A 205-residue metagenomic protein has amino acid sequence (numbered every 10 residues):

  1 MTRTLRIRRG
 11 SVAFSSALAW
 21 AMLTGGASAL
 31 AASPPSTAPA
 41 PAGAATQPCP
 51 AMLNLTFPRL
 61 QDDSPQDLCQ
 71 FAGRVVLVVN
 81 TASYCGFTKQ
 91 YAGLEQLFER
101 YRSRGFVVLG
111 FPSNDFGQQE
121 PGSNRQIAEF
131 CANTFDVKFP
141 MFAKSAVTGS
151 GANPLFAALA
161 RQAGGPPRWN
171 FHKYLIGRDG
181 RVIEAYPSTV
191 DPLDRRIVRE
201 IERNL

Functional and structural regions predicted by a protein language model:
T2-A17: Bacterial N-terminal signal peptides that target proteins for export
A13-S28: Bacterial N-terminal signal peptides
P34-C69, K89: N-terminal "domain-start" segment that seeds a small globular fold
F71-V75: Proline/glycine-enriched tight loop/beta-turn segments at coil->beta junctions that connect or precede beta-strands
V76-V79, L109, Y174: Conserved hydrophobic packing residues within short motifs/helices of P-loop NTPase cores of ABC-family ATPases
N80-Y84: Amphipathic alpha-helical repeat scaffolds
F87-A152: Structural microenvironment flanking redox-active thiols in thiol-disulfide oxidoreductases
P154-L205: Thiol-/selenol-based redox modules, centered on thioredoxin-like and closely related oxidoreductase domains
